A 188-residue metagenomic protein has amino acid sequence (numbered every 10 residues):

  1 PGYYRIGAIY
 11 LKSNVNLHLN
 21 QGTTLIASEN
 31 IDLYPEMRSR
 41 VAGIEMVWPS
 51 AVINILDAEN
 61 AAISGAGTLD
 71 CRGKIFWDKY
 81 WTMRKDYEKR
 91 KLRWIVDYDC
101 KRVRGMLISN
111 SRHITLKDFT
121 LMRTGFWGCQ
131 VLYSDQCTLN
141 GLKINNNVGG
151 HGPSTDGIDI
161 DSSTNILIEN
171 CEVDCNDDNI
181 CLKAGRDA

Functional and structural regions predicted by a protein language model:
P1-A188: Extracellular/periplasmic carbohydrate-active domains that bind, remodel, or depolymerize complex polysaccharides
